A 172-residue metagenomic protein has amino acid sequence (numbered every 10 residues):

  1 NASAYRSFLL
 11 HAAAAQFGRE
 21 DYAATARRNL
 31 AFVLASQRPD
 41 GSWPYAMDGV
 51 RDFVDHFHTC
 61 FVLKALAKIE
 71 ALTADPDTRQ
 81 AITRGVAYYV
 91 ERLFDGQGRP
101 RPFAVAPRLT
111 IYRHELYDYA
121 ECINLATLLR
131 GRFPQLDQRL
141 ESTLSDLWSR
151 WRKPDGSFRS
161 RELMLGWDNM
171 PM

Functional and structural regions predicted by a protein language model:
N1-M172: Glycan-recognition and catalytic cores of secretory/periplasmic carbohydrate-active enzymes
